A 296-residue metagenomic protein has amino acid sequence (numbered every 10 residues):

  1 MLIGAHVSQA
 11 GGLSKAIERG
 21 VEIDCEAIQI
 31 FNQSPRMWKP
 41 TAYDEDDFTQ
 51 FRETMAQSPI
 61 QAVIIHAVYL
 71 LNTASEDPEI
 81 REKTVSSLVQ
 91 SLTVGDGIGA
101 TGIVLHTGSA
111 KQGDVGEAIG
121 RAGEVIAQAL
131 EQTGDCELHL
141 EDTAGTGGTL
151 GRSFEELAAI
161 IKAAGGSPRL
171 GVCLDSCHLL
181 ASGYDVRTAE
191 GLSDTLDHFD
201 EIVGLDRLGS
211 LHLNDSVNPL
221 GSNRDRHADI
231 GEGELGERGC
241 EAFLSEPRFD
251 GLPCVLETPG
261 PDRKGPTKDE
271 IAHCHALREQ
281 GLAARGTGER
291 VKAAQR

Functional and structural regions predicted by a protein language model:
M1-A67, L71-L92, Q280-R296: N-terminal pre-domain/capping segments
H6-A10, F31-P35, A67-L70, G108-A110 (+4 more regions): Active-site beta-loop-alpha junctions enriched in small/polar residues
E18-C25, Y43-I64, Q90-G99, A127-G134 (+3 more regions): Acidic (Asp/Glu)-rich catalytic clusters
G20, H66, T84, G95 (+5 more regions): Conserved, mostly hydrophobic/aromatic
Q57, T73-G171: Active-site acidic/histidine proton-transfer and metal-coordination neighborhood in alpha/beta enzyme cores
E79-L92, V115-Q128, S153-K162, E190-D197 (+2 more regions): Short, electropositive alpha-helical surface patch
G123-D229: Acidic/histidine-rich catalytic cores of soluble enzymes
V217, V255-P266, R290-A294: A short, acidic, flexible beta-alpha connecting loop/helix-capping segment that sits on the rim of active
